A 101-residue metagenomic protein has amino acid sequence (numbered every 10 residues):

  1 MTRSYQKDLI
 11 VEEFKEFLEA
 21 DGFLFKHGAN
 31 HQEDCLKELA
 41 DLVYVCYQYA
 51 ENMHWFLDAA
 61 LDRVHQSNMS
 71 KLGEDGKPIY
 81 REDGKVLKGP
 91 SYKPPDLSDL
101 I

Functional and structural regions predicted by a protein language model:
M1-L39, V43-I101: Flexible "arm" and connector segments at domain edges
